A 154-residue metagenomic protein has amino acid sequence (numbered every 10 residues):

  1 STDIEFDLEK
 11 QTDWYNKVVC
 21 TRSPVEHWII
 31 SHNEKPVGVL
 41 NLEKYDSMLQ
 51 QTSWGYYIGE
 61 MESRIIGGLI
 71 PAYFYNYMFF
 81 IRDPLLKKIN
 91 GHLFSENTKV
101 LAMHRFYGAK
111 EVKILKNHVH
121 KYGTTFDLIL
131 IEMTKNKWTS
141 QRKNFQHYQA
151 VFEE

Functional and structural regions predicted by a protein language model:
S1-N16: Conserved GNAT-fold acetyl-CoA-binding loop/helix
E5-E9, R22, T125, E132: Generic detection of intrinsically disordered/low-complexity segments and helix-coil linkers/edges
F6-E9, C20, I58-G59, Y148: Juxtamembrane/interface motifs at transmembrane-helix termini
N16-I29, G38: A short helix-loop-beta-strand connector motif used in the catalytic cores of GNAT acetyltransferases and, in some
I29-E154: Acyl-donor (CoA/ACP) binding surface of acyl/acetyltransferases
